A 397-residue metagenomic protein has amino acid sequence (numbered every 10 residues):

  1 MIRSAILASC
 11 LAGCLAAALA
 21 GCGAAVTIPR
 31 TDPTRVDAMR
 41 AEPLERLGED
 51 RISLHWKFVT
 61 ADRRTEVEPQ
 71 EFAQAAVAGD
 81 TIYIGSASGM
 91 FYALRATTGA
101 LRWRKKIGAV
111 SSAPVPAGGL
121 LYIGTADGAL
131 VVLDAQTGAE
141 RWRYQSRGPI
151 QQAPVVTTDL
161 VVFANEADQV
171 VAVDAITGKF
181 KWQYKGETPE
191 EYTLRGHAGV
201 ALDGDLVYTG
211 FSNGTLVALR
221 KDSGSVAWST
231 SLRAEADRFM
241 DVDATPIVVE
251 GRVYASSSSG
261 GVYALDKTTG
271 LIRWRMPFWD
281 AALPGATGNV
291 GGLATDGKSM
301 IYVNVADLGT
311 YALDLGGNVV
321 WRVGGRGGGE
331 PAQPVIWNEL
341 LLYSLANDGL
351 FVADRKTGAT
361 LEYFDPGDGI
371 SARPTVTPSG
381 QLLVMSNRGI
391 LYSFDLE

Functional and structural regions predicted by a protein language model:
L19-G21: C-terminal motif of bacterial Sec signal peptides marking the signal peptidase cleavage site
G23-R35, L47-A76, L101-A117, E140-T157 (+5 more regions): Extracytoplasmic beta-rich repeat domains
I82, L121, V161, V207 (+4 more regions): Hydrophobic beta-strand positions that form the internal "hydrophobic ladder" of WD40/Gbeta-like beta-propeller blades
S86, T125, N165-E166, F211 (+5 more regions): Structural signature of WD-repeat beta-propellers
R95-T98, D134-T137, D174-G178, R220-G224 (+4 more regions): Short loop/turn segments that connect beta-strands within beta-propeller blades
Y302-Y311, L315, R322-V352: Loop/turn-rich, solvent-exposed surfaces of beta-rich toroidal or solenoidal domains
P366-E397: Blade-level signature of beta-propeller repeat domains, shared across WD40, Kelch, NHL, RCC1 and BNR/Asp-box propellers
